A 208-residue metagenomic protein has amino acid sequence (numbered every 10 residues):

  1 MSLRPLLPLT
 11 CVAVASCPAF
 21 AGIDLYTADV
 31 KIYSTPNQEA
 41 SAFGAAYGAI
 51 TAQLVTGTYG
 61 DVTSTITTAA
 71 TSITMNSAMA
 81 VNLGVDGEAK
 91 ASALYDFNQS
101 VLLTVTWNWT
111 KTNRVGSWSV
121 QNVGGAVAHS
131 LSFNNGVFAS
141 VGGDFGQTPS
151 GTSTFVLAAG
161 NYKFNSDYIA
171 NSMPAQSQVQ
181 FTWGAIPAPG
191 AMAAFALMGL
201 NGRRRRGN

Functional and structural regions predicted by a protein language model:
M1-L7: Bacterial N-terminal signal peptides that target proteins for export
L7-L9, L157, L197-L200: Generic leucine side-chain signal with a strong bias for well-ordered alpha-helical environments
P8-S16: Bacterial N-terminal signal peptides
C17-A21: Sec/Tat signal peptide C-region and signal peptidase I cleavage site
G22-A185: Helix-boundary and membrane-interface capping/anchor signal
I186-R204: A short, hydrophobic C-terminal helix/tail in secreted or cell-surface proteins
G207-N208: C-terminal outer-membrane/trafficking sorting elements
